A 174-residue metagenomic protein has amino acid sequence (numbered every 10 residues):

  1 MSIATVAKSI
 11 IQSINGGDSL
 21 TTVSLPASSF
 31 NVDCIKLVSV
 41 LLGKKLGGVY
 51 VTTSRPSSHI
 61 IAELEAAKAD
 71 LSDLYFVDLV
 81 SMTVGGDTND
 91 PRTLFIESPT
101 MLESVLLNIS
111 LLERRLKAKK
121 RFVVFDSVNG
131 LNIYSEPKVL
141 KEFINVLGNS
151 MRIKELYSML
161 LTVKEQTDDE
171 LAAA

Functional and structural regions predicted by a protein language model:
S2-E63: Glycine-rich P-loop/Walker A and Walker A-like loops and their local beta1-loop-alpha1 context in P-loop NTPases
T21-P26, Y50-T52, V77-L79, I96-E97 (+3 more regions): Conserved beta-strand segments of the P-loop GTPase G domain that flank and frequently precede/overlap
A27-N31, P56-S57, T83, N129-P137 (+1 more regions): Short acidic, S/G/P-rich loop/turn micro-motifs used as interaction or catalytic elements
G47, D73-Y75, K119-F122, R152-L161: Loop/turn-to-beta-strand initiation segments
S58-L64, L160-A174: Glycine-rich, charge-decorated loop segments at or immediately adjacent to ligand/cofactor-binding or catalytic sites
I60, L64-E103: Long, charge-dense
G85-V146: Phosphate-binding/switch loop-helix module in NTP-utilizing enzymes
S135, V139-Q166: Substrate-engagement module of ASCE P-loop NTPases
